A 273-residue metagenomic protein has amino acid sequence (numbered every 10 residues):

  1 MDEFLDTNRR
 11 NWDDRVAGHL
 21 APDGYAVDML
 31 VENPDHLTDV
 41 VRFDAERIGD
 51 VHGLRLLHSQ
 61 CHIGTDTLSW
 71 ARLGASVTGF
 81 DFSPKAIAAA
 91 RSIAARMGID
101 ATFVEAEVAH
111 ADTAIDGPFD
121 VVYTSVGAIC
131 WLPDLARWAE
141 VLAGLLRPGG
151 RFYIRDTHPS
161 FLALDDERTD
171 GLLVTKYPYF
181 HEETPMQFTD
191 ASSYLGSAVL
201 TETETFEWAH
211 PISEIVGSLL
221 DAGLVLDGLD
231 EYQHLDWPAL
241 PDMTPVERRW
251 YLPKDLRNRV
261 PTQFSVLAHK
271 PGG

Functional and structural regions predicted by a protein language model:
M1-V31: N-terminal, positively charged/glycine-rich alpha-helical extensions of SAM-dependent methyltransferases
G24-L54: Conserved alpha-helix/loop element of class I SAM-dependent methyltransferases that forms part of the SAM/SAH-binding
L54-A111: Class I SAM-dependent methyltransferase SAM/SAH-binding core
T113-V122: A short acidic, Gly/Pro-enriched loop at the edge of an enzyme's catalytic core that lines a small-molecule cofactor
A136-R151: A short glycine-rich, Lys/Arg-flanked "PGG" loop and its adjoining helix->strand segment in the class I
R151-S193: Conserved class I S-adenosyl-L-methionine
D156-G171, A198-E214: Acceptor-substrate binding/catalytic loop of class I
T205-L229: Short alpha-helix
